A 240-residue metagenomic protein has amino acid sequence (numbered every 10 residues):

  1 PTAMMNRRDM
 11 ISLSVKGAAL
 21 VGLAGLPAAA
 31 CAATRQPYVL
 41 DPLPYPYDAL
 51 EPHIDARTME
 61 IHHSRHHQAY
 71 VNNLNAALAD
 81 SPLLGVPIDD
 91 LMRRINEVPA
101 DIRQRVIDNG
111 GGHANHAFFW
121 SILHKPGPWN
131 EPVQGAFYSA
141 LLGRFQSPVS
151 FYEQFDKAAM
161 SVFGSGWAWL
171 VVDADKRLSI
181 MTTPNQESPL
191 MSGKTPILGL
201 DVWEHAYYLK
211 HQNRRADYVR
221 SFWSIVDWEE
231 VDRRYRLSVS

Functional and structural regions predicted by a protein language model:
A3-M4, G25-I54: C-terminal segment of N-terminal export signals and the immediately downstream linker at the start of the mature
A3-V21: N-terminal secretory signal peptides and thylakoid transit peptides that target proteins across membranes
P37, R65, V71, A76-G85 (+2 more regions): All-alpha RGS (Regulator of G-protein Signaling) helical domain and cognate RGS-like helical scaffolds
E51-H53, R94-I102, P184-E187: Acidic/His metal-coordination segments adjacent to aromatic residues that form catalytic metal sites in metalloenzymes
A56-E60, R103: Second-shell loop/turn segments in exported
K157-Q212, R220-V226: An amphipathic alpha-helical core segment
D217-S240: N-terminal targeting pre-sequences for secretion and organelle import
